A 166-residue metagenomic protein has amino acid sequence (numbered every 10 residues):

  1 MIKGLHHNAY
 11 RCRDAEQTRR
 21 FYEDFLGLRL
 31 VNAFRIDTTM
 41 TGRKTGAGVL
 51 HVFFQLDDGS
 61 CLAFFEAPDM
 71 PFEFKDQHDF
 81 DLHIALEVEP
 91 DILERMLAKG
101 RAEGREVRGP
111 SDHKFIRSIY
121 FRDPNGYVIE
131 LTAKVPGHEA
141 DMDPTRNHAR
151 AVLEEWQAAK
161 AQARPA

Functional and structural regions predicted by a protein language model:
M1-I2, D76-H78: Short, flexible turn/loop "capping" segments at secondary-structure junctions
M1-R13: Short, extreme N-terminal leader segments that mark the start of a protein/domain
H6-H7, H51, L62, H83 (+1 more regions): Histidine-centered active-site/metal-ligand motif
R11-G59: Core segments of cupin and vicinal oxygen chelate
R13-E16, D79, I84-V128, A133-H138 (+1 more regions): Vicinal oxygen chelate
I36, A67, T132-K134: Residue-level structural signal for beta-strand termini and adjacent loop
D57-C61, D69, D91-L93: Short, charged/polar surface micro-motifs in flexible loops or helix N-caps
